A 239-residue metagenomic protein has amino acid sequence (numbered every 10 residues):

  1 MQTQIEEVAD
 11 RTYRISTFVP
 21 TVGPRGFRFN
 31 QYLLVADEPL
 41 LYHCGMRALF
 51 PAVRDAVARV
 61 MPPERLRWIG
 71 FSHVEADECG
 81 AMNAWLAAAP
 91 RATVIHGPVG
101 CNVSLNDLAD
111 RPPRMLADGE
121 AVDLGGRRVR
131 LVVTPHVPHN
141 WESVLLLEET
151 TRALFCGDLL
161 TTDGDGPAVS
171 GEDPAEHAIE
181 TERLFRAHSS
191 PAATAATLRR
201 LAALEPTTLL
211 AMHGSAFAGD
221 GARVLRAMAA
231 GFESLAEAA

Functional and structural regions predicted by a protein language model:
Q2, G219-A239: C-terminal regulatory/interaction regions
T3-A58, V144-G157: Conserved beta-strand hairpin/beta-sheet module of binuclear metal-dependent hydrolase folds, prominently
E7, R91-S143, R183, S189-A202: Metallo-beta-lactamase
T17-G23, G45-R47, G70-H73, R130-H136 (+1 more regions): Short, flexible loop segments at the rims of nucleotide/cofactor-binding pockets, characterized by
Y42-C44, L66-V74, V94-P98, L154-G157 (+2 more regions): Active-site neighborhood of phospho(di)ester-bond hydrolases with catalytic His/Asp-centered motifs
M46-R47, A76, T161, A216: Short, glycine/acidic-enriched loop or turn micro-motifs at the edges of active sites
L49-I95: Active-site metal-binding motif and surrounding structural segment of the metallo-beta-lactamase
P135-D220, A230-F232: Metallo-beta-lactamase
